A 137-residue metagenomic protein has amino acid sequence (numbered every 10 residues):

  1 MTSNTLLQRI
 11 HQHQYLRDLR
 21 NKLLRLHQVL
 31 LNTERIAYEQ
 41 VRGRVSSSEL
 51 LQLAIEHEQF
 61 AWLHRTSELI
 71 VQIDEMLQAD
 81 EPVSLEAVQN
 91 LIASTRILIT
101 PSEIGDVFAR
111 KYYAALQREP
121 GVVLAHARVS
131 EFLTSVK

Functional and structural regions predicted by a protein language model:
M1-K137: Surface-exposed peri-terminal alpha-helical interaction modules
